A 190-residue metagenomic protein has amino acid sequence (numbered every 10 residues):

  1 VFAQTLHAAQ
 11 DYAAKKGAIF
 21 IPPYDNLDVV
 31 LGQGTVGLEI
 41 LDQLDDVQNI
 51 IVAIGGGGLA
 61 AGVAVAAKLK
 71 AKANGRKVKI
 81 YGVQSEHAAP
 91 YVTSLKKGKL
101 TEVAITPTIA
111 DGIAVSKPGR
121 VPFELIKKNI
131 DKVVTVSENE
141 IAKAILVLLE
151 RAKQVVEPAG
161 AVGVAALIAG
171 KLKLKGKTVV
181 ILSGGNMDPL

Functional and structural regions predicted by a protein language model:
V1-L190: PLP-dependent amino-acid enzyme catalytic core
